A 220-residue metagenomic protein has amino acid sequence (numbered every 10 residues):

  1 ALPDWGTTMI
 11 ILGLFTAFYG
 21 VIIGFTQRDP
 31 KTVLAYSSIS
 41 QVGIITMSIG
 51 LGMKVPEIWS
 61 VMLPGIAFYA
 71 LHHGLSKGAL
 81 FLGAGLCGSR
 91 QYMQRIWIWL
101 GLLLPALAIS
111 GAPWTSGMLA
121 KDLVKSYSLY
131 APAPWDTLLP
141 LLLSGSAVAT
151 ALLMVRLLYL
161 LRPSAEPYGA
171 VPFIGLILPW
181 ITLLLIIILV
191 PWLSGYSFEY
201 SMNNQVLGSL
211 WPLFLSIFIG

Functional and structural regions predicted by a protein language model:
A1-P167: Hydrophobic transmembrane alpha-helices and their helix-loop junctions in integral membrane proteins
R95-I98, R156-G220: Cytoplasmic/organellar membrane-interface segments at the starts of transmembrane helices in multi-pass inner-membrane
